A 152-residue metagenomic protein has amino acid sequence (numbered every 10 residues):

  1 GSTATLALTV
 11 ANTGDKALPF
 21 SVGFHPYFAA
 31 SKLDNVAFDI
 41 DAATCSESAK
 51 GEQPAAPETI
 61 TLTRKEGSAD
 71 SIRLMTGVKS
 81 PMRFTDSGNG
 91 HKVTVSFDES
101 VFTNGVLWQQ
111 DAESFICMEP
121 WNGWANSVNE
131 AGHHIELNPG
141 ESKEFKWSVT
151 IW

Functional and structural regions predicted by a protein language model:
G1-F20, F24-H25: Acidic, contiguous internal or C-terminal segments within carbohydrate-active enzymes that form a structured patch used
A4-L6, T76-V78, K143: Short, solvent-exposed loop/turn segments enriched in Ser/Thr/Gly
L6, V22, M82, V93 (+1 more regions): Hydrophobic residues positioned within well-ordered beta-strands of beta-sheet architectures
L8, E136-W152: Short Pro-Gly-centered flexible turn/kink motifs
T13-D15, S31, G123, W152: Short coil/turn motifs at secondary-structure junctions
A17-P19, P26-S100: Active-site/ligand-binding surface loops and adjacent short beta/alpha elements that line catalytic pockets across
S71-I72, G132-L137: Beta-strand-rich interaction surfaces with strong enrichment in secreted/lumenal proteins
D86-A125: Glycine-rich active-site loops that engage anionic ligands at enzyme catalytic sites
